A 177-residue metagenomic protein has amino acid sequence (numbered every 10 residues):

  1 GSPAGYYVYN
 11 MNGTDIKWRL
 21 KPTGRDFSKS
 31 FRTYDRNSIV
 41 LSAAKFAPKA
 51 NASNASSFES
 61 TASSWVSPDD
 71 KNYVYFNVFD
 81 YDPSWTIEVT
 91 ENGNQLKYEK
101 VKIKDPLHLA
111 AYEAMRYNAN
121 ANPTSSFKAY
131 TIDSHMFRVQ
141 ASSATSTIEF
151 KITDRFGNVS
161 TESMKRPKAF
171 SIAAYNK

Functional and structural regions predicted by a protein language model:
G1-S38: Conserved beta-sheet core of the metallophosphoesterase superfamily
T61-W65, N72-Y81: Short edge beta-strand/loop segments characteristic of extracellular beta-sandwich folds
D69-K71, S84, S143-T147: Extracellular Ig-like/FN3 beta-sandwich strand-entry sites
W85-T90: Beta-strand-rich binding/interaction modules
N94-E99, V159-S160: Surface-exposed loop/edge segments in extracytoplasmic proteins
D105-Q140: Aromatic sugar-binding surface patches on proteins that engage polysaccharides or sugar-phosphate polymers
T145-F156: Short, aromatic- and glycine-rich surface loops/edge beta-strands on solvent-exposed regions
R155-K177: Short beta-strand elements
